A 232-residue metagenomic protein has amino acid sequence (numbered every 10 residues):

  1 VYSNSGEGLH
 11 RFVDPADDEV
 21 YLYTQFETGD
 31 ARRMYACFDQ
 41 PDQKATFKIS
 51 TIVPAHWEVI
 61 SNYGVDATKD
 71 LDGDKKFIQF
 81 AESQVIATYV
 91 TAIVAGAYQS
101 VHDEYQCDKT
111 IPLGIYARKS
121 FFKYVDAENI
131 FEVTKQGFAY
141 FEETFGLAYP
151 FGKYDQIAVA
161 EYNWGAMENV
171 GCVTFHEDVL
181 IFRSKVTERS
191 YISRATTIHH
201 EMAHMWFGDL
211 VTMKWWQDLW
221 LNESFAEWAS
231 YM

Functional and structural regions predicted by a protein language model:
V1-A16, A36, D72-D74: A surface-exposed beta-strand-loop module
Y2-S5, S61-Y63, Y231-M232: Short, intrinsically disordered, charge-balanced linker/junction segments flanking boundaries in proteins
D14, E142-G146, F207-G208, S230-Y231: Sec-exported extracytoplasmic/periplasmic mature domains
A16-V20, P41: N-terminal, polar/Ser/Thr-rich
Q25-G29, A36-H199, E227-W228: Hydrophobic helix-coil surface modules that form long, contiguous segments used for peptide/substrate interaction
A127-F131, W215-E223: Active-site metal-coordination segments of metallo-dependent hydrolases
M202-Q217, M232: Catalytic Zn2+-binding segment of zinc metalloproteases
E223-M232: Acidic/His/Gly-enriched intrinsically disordered linker/tail segments that often contain short helix/coil "MoRF-like"
